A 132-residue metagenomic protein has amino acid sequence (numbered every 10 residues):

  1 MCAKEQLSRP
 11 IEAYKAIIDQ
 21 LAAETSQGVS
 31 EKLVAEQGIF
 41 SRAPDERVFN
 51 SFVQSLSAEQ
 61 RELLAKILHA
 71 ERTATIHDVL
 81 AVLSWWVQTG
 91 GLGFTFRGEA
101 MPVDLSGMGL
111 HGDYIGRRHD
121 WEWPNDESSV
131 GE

Functional and structural regions predicted by a protein language model:
M1-A58, W85: N-terminal low-complexity, intrinsically disordered segments
C2-L7, E12, A22-G28, L92-E132: Polybasic, proline/glycine-rich intrinsically disordered low-complexity segments
R9, R42, R47, R61 (+3 more regions): Arginine residue identity/basic-tract feature
Q54-L110: Amphipathic protein-protein interaction modules
